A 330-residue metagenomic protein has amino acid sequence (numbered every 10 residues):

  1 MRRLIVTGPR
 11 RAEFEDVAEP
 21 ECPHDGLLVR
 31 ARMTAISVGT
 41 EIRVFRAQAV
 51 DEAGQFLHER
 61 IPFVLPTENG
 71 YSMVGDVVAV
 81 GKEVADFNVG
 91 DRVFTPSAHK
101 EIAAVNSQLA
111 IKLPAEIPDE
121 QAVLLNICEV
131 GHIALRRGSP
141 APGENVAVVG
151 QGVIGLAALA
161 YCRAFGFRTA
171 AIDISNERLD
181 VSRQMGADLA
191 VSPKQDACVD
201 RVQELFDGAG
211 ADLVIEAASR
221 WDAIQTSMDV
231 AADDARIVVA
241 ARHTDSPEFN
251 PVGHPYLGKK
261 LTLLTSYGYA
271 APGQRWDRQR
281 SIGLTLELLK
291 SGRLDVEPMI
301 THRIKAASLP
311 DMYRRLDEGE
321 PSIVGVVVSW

Functional and structural regions predicted by a protein language model:
V17-M73: N-terminal glycine-rich beta->alpha transition that marks the start or flank of a dinucleotide-binding site
S72-P96: A glycine-/small-residue-rich N-terminal strand-loop-strand element that serves as the cofactor-binding glycine loop
P96-L109: A structural motif shared across PLP-dependent enzymes of the aminotransferase-like
P118-Q195, D200: Mid-domain Rossmann-like dinucleotide-binding core that forms the NAD(H)/NADP(H) cofactor-binding site
D222-S291, W330: Glycine-rich phosphate-binding loop and adjacent beta-alpha segment of Rossmann(oid) nucleotide-cofactor-binding
T226-M228, Q279-W330: C-terminal hydrophobic helical "lid"/dimerization subdomain of Rossmann-like NAD(P)H-dependent oxidoreductases
